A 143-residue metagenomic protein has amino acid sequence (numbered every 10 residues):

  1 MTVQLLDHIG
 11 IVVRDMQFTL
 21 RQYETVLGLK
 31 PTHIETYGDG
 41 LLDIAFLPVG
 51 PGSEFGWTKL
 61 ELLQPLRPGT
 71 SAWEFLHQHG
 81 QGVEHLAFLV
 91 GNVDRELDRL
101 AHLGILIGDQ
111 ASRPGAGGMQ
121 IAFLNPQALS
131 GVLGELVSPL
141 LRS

Functional and structural regions predicted by a protein language model:
T2, A45-F46, F55, F88 (+1 more regions): Vicinal oxygen chelate
L5-D7, L27-L42, R67-E84, R99 (+2 more regions): A cross-kingdom feature marking solvent-exposed beta-strand/loop segments within repeated, beta-rich binding/scaffold
L6-R14, A45-G52, T58, A72-R99: Vicinal oxygen chelate
R14, R21, D39: Residue-level detection of the helix-turn-helix DNA-binding "recognition helix"
T19, L27-K30, E54-L60, T70-S71 (+1 more regions): Short loop/beta submotifs within extracellular cysteine-rich repeat domains
T19-E24, L100: Conserved active-site tyrosine of GNAT-family acetyltransferases
E61, E84, E135: Acidic-residue sensor for enzyme active/binding pockets
L63-P65: Short, conserved turn/kink motifs that form compact alpha/beta structural patches or helix kinks used as
